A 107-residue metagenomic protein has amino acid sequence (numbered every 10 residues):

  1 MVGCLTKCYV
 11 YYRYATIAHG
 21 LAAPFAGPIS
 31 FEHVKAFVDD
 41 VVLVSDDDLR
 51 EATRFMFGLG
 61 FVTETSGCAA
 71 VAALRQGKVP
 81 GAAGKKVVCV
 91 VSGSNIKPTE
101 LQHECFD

Functional and structural regions predicted by a protein language model:
M1-D107: PLP-dependent amino-acid enzyme catalytic core
